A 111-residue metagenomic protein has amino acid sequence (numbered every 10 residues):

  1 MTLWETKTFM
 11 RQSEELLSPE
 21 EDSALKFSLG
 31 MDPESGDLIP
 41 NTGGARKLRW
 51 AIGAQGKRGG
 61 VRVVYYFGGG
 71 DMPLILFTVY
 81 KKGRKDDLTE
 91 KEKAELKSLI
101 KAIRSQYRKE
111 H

Functional and structural regions predicted by a protein language model:
M1-E20, S105: Arg/Lys-rich, positively charged N-terminal/basic patches that mediate binding to nucleic acids
E5, L25, T42-R46: A generic structural signal for short beta-strands and their flanking turns/coil linkers
T8, L17-D37: Compact soluble domain cores
Q12, P33-E34, G43, G83: Residue-level signal for pocket-adjacent positions within structured domains
P19-D22, R58, K93, K97: Amphipathic alpha-helical transducer elements in NTP-driven molecular machines
I39-V79, R84: Basic/aromatic recognition patch in beta-strand/loop cores that engages polyanionic ligands
F67-H111: Enriched for short, Lys/Arg-rich terminal
